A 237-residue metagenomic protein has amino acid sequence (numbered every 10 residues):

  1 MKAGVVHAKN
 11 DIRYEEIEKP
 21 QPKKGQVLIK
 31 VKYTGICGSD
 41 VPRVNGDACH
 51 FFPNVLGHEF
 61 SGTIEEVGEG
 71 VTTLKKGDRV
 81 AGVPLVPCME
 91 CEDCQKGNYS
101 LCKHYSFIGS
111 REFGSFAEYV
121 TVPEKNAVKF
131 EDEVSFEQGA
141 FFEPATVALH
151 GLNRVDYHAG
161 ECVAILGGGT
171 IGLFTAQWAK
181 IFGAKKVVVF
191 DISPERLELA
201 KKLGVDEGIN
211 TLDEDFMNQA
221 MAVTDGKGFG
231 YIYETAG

Functional and structural regions predicted by a protein language model:
H7, E18-K19, F51-G57, I108-E112: Short Gly/Pro-enriched turn/cap motifs at secondary-structure boundaries
P20-T34, D47-E92, E131-V134: Glycine-rich beta-strand-centered segment in the early N-terminal region that forms part of a ligand/cofactor-binding
S39-R43: Cytochrome P450 core scaffold surrounding the K-helix E-X-X-R motif and the conserved "meander" helix-loop region
G77, G160, V205, G228-F229: Local beta-strand N-terminus motif with an aromatic residue
A81, G230-Y233: N-terminal Rossmann-like NAD(P) cofactor-binding module of classical short-chain dehydrogenase/reductase
C88-L166: NAD(P)H dinucleotide-binding glycine-rich loop of Rossmann-like/cofactor-binding domains, especially the beta1-alpha1
S135-E214: Mid-domain Rossmann-like dinucleotide-binding core that forms the NAD(H)/NADP(H) cofactor-binding site
D215-G226: Short amphipathic alpha-helix with an adjacent loop that forms part of the alpha/beta core around
